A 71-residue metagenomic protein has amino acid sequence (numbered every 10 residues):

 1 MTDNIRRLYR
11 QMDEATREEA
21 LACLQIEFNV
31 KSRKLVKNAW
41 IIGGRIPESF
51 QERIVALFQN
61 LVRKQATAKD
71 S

Functional and structural regions predicted by a protein language model:
M1-C23, E27, K64-A68: A short, Lys/Arg-rich alpha-helix, primarily the initiator
A15, K31, S49: Residue-level signal for short amphipathic helical patches enriched in basic/charged and nearby hydrophobic residues
V30, I42, N60-K64: Amphipathic alpha-helical interaction surfaces
K31-I46: Recognition helix of helix-turn-helix/homeodomain-like DNA-binding domains that insert into the DNA major groove
E48-A68: DNA major-groove recognition helix of helix-turn-helix/homeodomain DNA-binding modules
